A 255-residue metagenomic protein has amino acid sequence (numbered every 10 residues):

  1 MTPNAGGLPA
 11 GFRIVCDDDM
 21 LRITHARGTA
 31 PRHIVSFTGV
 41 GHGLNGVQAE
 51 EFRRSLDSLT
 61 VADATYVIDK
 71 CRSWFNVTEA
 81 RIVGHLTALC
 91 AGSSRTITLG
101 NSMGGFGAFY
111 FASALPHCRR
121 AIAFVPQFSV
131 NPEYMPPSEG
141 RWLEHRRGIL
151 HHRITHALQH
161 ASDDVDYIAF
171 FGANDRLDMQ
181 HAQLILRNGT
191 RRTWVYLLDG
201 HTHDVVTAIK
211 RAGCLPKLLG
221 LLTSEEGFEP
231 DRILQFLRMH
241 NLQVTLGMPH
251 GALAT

Functional and structural regions predicted by a protein language model:
T2-V61, S73: Short, surface-exposed "cap/lid" segments of acyl-processing enzymes
C71-A91: Alpha/beta-hydrolase active-site loop
A91-S102: Alpha/beta-hydrolase fold nucleophile elbow
I97, R120-I122: Residue in the alpha/beta-hydrolase core beta-strand immediately N-terminal to the catalytic nucleophile
G100-A112: Glycine-rich nucleophile elbow surrounding the catalytic serine of serine-hydrolase chemistry
Y110-R120: Conserved hydrolase catalytic core segment
A123-E133, G172-N174: Active-site nucleophile loop of the alpha/beta-hydrolase fold
S138-L197, H201-P216, G220-R238: The feature captures the conserved acid-bearing segment of alpha/beta-hydrolase catalytic domains
